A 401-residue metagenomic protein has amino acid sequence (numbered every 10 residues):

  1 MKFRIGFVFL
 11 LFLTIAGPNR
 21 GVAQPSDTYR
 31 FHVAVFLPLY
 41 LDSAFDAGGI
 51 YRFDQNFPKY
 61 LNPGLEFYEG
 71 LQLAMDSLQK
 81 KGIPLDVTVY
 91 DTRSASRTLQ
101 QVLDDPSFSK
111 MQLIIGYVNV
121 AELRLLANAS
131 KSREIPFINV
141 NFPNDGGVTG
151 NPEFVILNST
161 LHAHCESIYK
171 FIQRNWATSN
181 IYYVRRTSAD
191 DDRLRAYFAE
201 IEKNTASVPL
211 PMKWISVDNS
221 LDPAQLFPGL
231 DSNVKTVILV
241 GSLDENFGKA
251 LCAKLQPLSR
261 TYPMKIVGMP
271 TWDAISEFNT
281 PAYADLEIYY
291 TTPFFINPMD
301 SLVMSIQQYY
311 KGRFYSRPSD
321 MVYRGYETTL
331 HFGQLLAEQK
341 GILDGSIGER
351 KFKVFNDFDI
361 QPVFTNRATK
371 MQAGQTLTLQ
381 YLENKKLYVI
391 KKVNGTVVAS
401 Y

Functional and structural regions predicted by a protein language model:
M1-R30, Y183, T396-Y401: Bacterial Sec-dependent N-terminal signal peptides
R52-V87: Signal peptide-proximal N-terminal region of secreted/periplasmic/extracellular or secretory-lumen proteins
Q79-R93, Y183, K203-N219: Short beta-strand elements in bilobed, periplasmic/extracellular small-molecule ligand-binding domains
S96-Q112, P223-N233: Short, well-structured alpha-helical segments in soluble
S107-N119, F137-V140, N180-R186, N233-L251 (+2 more regions): Periplasmic-binding protein-like
I115-F198, A274-S276: Extracytoplasmic ligand/sensor domains, especially the bilobed periplasmic-binding protein
C252-R324: Extracellular/periplasmic periplasmic-binding protein-like sensory domains
Y315-S319, Q334-Y401: Segments of small-molecule ligand-sensing domains
